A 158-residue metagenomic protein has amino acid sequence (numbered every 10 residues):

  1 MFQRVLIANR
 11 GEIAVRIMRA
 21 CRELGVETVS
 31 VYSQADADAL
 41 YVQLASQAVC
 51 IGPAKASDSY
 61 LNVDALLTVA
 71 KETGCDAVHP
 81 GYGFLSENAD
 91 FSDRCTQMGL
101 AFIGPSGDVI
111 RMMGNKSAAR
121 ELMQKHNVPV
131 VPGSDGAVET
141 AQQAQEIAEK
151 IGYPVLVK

Functional and structural regions predicted by a protein language model:
M1-V157: N-terminal beta-alpha lobe that positions the nucleotide/phosphoryl donor in ATP/NTP-coupled carboxylate activation
